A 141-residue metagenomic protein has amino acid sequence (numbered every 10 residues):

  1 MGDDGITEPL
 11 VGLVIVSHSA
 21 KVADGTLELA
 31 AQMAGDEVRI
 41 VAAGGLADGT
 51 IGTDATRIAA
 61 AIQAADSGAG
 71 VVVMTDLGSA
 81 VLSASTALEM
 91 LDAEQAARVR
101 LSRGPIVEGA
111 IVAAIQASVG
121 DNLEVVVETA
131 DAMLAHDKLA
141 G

Functional and structural regions predicted by a protein language model:
M1-G141: N-terminal loops that bind phosphate or other acidic moieties and the adjacent beta-alpha structural core
